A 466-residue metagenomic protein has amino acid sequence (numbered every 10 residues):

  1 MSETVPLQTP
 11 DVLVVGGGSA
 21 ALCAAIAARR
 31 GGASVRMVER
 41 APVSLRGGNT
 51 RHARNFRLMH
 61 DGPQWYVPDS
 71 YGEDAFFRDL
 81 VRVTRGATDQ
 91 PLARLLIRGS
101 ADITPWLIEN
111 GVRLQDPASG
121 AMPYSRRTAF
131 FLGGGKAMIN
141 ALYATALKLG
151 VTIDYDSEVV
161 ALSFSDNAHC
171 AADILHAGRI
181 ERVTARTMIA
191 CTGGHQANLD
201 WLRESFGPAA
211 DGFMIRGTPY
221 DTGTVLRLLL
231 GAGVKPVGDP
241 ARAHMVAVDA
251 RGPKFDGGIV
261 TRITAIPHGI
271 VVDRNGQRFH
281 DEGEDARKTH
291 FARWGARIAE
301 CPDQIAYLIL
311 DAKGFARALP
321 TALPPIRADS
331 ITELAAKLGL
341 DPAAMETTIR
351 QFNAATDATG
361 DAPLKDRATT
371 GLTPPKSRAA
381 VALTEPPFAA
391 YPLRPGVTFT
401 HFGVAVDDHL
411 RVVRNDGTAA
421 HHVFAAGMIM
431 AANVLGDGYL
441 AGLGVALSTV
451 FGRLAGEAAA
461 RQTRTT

Functional and structural regions predicted by a protein language model:
M1-V12, R30, G438, R464: Extreme N-terminal leader/targeting segments of oxidoreductases
L7-P10, A177-T187, A419: Core beta-strand elements of the Rossmann-like FAD/NAD(P) dinucleotide-binding domain in flavoenzyme oxidoreductases
V12-M37: N-terminal Rossmann-like FAD-binding beta1-loop-alpha1 element of flavoenzymes
S34, R40-T152, E158, G269-R278 (+2 more regions): Conserved N-terminal/central alpha/beta ligand/cofactor-binding core
Y155-A168: A conserved short coil-to-beta-strand element within the FAD-binding core of flavoproteins
R182-D249, V445, L454: Glycine-rich loop(s) and the adjacent beta-strand/alpha-helix scaffold that form part
L226-E346: An anion/pyrophosphate-binding glycine-rich loop and adjacent beta-alpha core in soluble alpha-beta enzymes
A344-N433, D437: A glycine-rich dinucleotide-binding beta-alpha-beta segment and adjacent secondary-structure elements that constitute
